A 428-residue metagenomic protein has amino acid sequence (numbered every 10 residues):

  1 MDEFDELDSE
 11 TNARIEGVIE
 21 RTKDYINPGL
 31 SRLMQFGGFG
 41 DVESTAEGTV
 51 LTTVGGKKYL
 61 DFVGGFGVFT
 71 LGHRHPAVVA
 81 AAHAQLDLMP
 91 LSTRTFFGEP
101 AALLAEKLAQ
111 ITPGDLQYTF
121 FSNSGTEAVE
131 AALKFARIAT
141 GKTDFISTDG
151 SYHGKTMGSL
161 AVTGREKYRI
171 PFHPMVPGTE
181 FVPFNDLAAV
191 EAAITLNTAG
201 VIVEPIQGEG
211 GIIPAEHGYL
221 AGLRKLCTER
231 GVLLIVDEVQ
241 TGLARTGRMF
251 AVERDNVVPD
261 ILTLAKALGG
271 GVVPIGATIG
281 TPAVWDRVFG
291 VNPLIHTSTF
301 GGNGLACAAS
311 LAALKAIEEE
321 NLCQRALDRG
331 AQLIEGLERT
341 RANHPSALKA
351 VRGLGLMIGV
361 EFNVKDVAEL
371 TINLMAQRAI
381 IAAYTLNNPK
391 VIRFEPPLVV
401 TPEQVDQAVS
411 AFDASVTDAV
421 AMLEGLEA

Functional and structural regions predicted by a protein language model:
D2-A428: Conserved N-terminal phosphate-binding loop of PLP-dependent enzymes in the Aspartate aminotransferase
